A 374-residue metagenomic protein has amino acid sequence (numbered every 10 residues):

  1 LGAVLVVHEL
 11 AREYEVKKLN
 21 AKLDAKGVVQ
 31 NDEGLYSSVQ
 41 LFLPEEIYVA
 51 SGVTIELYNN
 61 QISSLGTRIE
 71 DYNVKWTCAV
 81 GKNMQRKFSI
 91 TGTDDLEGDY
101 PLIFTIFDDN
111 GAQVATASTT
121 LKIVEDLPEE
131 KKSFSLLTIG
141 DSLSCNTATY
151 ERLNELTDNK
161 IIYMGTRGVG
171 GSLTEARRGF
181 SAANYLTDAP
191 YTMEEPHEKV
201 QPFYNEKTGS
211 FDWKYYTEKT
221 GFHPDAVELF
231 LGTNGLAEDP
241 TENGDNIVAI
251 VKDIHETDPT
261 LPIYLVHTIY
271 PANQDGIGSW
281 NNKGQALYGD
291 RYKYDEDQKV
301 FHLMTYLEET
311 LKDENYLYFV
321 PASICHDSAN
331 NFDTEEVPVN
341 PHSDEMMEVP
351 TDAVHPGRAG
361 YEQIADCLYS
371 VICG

Functional and structural regions predicted by a protein language model:
L1-K22, K26: Gram-positive cell-envelope targeting signals
A21, A25-E130: Beta-strand-enriched, solvent-exposed domains that form extended recognition/catalytic surfaces
I123-C145, M164-G165, N330-D333: Low-complexity, Pro/Ser/Thr- and charge-rich linker/hinge segments at domain boundaries
K132-S135, D158-I162, F222-E228, T257-Y264 (+1 more regions): Loop/turn elements at helix/coil->beta-strand transitions in domains of secreted/extracellular proteins
L137, L143-D239: Conserved SGNH/GDSL esterase-like catalytic core that processes O-acyl groups on lipids and polysaccharides
T174-F211, G276-Y294, V320, H326-T351: Surface-exposed intrinsically disordered loops and tails
L261, A272-C325, V354, R358-A365: Substrate-gating cap/lid alpha-helix
V339-G374: Histidine-centered active-site loop/cap adjacent to the catalytic His in serine esterases/O-acetyl transfer systems
